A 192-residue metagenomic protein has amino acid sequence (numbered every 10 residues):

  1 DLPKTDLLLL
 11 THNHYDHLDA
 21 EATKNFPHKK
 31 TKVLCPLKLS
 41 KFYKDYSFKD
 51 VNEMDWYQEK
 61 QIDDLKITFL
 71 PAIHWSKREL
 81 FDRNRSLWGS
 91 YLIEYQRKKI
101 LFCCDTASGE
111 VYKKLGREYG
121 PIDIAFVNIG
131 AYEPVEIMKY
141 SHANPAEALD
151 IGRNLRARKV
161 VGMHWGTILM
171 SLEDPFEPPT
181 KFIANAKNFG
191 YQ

Functional and structural regions predicted by a protein language model:
D1-C35, G120-F126: Active-site metal-binding motif and surrounding structural segment of the metallo-beta-lactamase
D1-P3, M54-G120: Core dinuclear metal-dependent hydrolase active-site scaffold
H12-H17, H74-S76, F102, H142 (+1 more regions): Histidine-centered active-site/metal-ligand motif
Y15, L39-S40, Q58: Alpha-helix capping/helix-boundary segments
E21-F26, F42, Y46-S47, V111-L115: A short acidic, amphipathic alpha-helical/loop segment
K32, K38-K41, T106-Q192: Cap/insert and terminal regions of metallo-dependent hydrolase folds
F42-Y46, I62-L65, E79-F81, V135-M138: Short, charged, surface-exposed secondary-structure boundary motifs
S47-M54: Active-site regions of enzymes building and remodeling cell-envelope glycoconjugates
